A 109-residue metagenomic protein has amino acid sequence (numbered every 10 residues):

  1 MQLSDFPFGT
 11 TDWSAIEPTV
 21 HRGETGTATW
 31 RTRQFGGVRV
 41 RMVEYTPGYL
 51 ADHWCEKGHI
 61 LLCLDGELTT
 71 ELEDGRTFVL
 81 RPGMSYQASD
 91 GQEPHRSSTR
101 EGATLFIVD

Functional and structural regions predicted by a protein language model:
M1-M42: A short, N-terminal "cap"/entry segment at the start of jelly-roll beta-barrel domains of the cupin/DSBH fold
G36-V38, P47-L50, E67-L68: Short, charged/polar surface micro-motifs in flexible loops or helix N-caps
V38-V40, G58, A103-L105: Structural motif
Y45, W54-T70: Short, conserved beta-strand element in jelly-roll/cupin
L50-E56, E71-L72, S97-S98: Short histidine-centered beta-strand/loop micro-motifs that create catalytic or ligand/metal-coordination sites
D74-G91: Short acidic-glycine-tyrosine-enriched beta hairpin
S89-D109: Ligand-binding loop in jelly-roll beta-barrel domains
